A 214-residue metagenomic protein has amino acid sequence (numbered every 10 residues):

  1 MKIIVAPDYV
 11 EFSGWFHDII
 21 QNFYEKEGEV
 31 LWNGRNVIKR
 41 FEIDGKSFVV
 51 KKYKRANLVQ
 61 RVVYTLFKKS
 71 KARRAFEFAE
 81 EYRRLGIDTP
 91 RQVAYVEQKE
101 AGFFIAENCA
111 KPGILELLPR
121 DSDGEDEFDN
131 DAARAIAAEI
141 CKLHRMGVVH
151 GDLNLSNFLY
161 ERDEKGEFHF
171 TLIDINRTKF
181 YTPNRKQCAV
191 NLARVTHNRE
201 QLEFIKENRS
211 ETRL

Functional and structural regions predicted by a protein language model:
M1-G28: Juxta-kinase regulatory segment immediately upstream of eukaryotic protein kinase catalytic domains
M1-V10, D131, E207-L214: Short, Lys/Arg-enriched, disordered terminal segments
D18-L115, R145: Conserved ATP-binding subdomain of kinase catalytic cores across diverse folds
I38-F41, E139-F180: Active-site acidic catalytic loop and adjacent metal/ATP-binding pocket of ATP-dependent phosphoryl transfer enzymes
Q60-T65, L117-D121, P183-K186: Short acidic, glycine/proline-rich loop/turn micro-motifs
A72, F78-I87, P112-G151, S156: Conserved kinase catalytic-core helix
T89-F103, L155, E161-R162, F170 (+1 more regions): A cross-family kinase active-site recognition segment
D163-L214: C-lobe/activation-segment region of protein kinase-like
